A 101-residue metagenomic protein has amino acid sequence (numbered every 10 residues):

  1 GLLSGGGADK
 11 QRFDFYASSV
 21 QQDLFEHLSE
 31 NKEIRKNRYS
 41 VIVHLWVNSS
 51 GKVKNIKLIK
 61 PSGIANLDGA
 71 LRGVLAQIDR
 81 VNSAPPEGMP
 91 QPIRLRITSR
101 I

Functional and structural regions predicted by a protein language model:
G1-N31, R72-Q77: Acidic, low-complexity proline/glycine/alanine-rich linker and hinge segments
D14, E30-R35, R72-I101: Short, positively biased Gly/Pro-containing turn/loop motifs at secondary-structure boundaries
S19, R38-S40, P90: Short connector loops at helix/strand junctions that flank enzyme active sites, especially segments positioning acidic
L28, K60-S62, D79: Short, well-ordered turn and helix-capping elements at secondary-structure junctions
R35-S62, L75: Short tight loops/turns at secondary-structure junctions
V41-V43, G69, I93-L95: Hydrophobic residues positioned within well-ordered beta-strands of beta-sheet architectures
I64-R72: A short, polar/charged loop-to-alpha-helix boundary motif
